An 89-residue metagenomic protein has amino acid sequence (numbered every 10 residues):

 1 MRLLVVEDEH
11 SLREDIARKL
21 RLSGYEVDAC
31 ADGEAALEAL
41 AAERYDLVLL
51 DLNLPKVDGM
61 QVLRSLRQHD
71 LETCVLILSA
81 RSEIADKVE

Functional and structural regions predicted by a protein language model:
M1-E89: N-terminal/domain-start alpha-helical segments
